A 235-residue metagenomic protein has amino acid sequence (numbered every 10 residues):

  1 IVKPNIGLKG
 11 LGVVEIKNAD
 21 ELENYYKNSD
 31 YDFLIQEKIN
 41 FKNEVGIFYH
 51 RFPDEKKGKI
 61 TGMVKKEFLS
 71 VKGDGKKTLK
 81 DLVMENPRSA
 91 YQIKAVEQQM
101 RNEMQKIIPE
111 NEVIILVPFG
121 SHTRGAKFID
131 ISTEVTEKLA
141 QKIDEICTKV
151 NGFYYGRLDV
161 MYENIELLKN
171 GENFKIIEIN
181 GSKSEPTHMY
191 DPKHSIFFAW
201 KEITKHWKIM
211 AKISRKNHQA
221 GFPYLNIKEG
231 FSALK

Functional and structural regions predicted by a protein language model:
I1-Q98, T136-A140: Active-site nucleotide/adenylate-binding loops and adjacent lid/helix of ATP-dependent enzymes
G10-G12, I129-D130, H188: A generic structural signal for short coil/turn motifs at secondary-structure boundaries
E23, K27, K80, A140 (+5 more regions): Generic detector of well-ordered alpha-helical segments enriched in charged/polar residues, highlighting helical
K42-E44, F52-K59, G152-Y155, K169-F174 (+1 more regions): Coil-to-beta-strand transition motifs
G46, K56-K59, E103-I107, E112-I115 (+1 more regions): Conserved active-site beta-strand-loop modules that form the wall/rim of enzyme catalytic pockets and either contain
Y49, K65, V160-Y162, I179-G181: Hydrophobic side chains in beta-strands
D81-N170, K216-L234: A long amphipathic alpha-helix within ATP-dependent nucleotide-binding catalytic cores
E163-K235: C-terminal active-site "lid" helix and adjoining low-complexity regulatory extension at the edge of ATP-using catalytic
